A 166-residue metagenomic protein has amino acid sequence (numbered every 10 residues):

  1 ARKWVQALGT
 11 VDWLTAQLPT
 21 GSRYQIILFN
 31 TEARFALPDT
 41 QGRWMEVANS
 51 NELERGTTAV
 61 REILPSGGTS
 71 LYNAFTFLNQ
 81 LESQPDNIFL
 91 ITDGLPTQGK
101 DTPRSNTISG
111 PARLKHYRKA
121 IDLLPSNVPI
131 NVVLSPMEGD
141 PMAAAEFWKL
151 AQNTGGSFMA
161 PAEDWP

Functional and structural regions predicted by a protein language model:
A1, P38-T40, N49-S50, K100-T107: Periplasmic OmpA-like peptidoglycan-binding domain that tethers envelope proteins to the cell wall
A1-R43, A74-F75, N79, Q84-T92 (+1 more regions): Von Willebrand factor
W4, L8-T15, L53-T57, L71-N79 (+2 more regions): Extracytoplasmic/secreted envelope proteins and their assembly/folding machinery, especially bacterial periplasmic
L18-P19, N51, Q80-Q84, D122-N127 (+1 more regions): Extracellular/periplasmic catalytic domains that process cell-envelope and extracellular macromolecules
R34, R43-P85, P96-T97, L134-P141: Von Willebrand factor
Q41-N49, Q152-S157: Acidic, Ser/Thr-rich peripheral helices and adjacent loops at domain boundaries
E62, G94-N153, M159-P161: VWA/integrin I-like adhesion module and closely mimicked acidic/polar interface patches used
